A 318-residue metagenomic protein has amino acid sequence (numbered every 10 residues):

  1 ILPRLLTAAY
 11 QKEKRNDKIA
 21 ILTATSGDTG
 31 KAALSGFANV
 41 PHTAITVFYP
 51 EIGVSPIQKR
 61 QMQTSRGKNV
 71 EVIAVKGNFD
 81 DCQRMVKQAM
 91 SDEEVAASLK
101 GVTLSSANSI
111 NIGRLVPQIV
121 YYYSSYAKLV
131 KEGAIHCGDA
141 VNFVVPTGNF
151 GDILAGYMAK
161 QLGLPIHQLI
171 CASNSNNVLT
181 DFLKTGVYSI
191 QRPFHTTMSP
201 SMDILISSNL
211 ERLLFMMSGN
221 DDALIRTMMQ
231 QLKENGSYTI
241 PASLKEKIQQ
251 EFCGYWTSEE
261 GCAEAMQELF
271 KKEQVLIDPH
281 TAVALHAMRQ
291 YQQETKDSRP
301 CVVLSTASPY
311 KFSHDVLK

Functional and structural regions predicted by a protein language model:
I1-K318: PLP-dependent amino-acid enzyme catalytic core
